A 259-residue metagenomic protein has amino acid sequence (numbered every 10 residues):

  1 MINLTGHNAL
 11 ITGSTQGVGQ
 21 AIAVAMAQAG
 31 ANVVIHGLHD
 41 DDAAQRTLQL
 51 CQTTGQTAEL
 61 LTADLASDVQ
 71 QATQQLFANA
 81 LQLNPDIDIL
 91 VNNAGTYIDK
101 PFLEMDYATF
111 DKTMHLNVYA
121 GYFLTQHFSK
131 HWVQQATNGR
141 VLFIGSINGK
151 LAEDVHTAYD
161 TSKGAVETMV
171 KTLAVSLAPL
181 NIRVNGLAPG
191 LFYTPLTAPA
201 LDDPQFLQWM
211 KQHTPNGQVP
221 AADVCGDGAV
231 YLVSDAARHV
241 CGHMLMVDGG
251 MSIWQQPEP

Functional and structural regions predicted by a protein language model:
N8, T15-G17: Conserved glycine-rich cofactor-binding loop
Q71, G186, Q205-V240, V247-G249: C-terminal helical subdomain
P101-F102, D106-D111, M210: Substrate-binding pocket helix/loop in short-chain dehydrogenase/reductase
T125, S162, V170: Active-site helix of classical SDR
K130, V175-P179, R238: Alpha-helical segment proximal to the catalytic Tyr-Lys
S146: Residue(s) in the substrate-gating loop at a strand-loop-helix junction that position the organic substrate next
L151, V230, C241-P259: Short C-terminal tail/terminal secondary-structure segment of NAD(P)H-dependent dehydrogenase/reductase domains
